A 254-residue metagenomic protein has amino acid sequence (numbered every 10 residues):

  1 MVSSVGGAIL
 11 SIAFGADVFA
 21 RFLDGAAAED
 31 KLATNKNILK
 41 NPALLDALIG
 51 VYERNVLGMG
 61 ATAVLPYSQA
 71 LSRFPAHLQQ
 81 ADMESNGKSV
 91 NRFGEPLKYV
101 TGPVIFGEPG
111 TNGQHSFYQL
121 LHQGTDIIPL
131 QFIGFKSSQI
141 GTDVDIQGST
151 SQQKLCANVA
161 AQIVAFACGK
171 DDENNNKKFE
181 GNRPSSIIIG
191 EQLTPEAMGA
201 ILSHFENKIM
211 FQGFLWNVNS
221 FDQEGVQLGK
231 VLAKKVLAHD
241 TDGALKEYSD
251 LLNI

Functional and structural regions predicted by a protein language model:
M1-D24, R183-E224, L228: Short alpha-helices
M1-T142, G181, L228-L232, L237-I254: Active-site phosphate/pyrophosphate-binding segments
L44-A47, V51, N55, N174 (+4 more regions): N-proximal short alpha-helices
A61, P96-V100, A165, N176-E180 (+4 more regions): Generic signal for short, ordered secondary-structure residues within or immediately flanking folded domains
F74-H77, S116-Y118, G141-S151, N176 (+1 more regions): Short conserved micro-motifs at the rims of enzyme active sites and ligand-binding pockets
T142-K177: Acidic, Ser/Thr-rich peripheral helices and adjacent loops at domain boundaries
G148-L155, A167-C168, G190, Q212-F214 (+1 more regions): Extended, charge-enriched "interface" segments that sit outside catalytic cores
D171-N176, L193-G199, E206, V231-K234 (+1 more regions): Charge-biased C-terminal accessory regions appended to nucleic-acid-, cytoskeletal NTPase
